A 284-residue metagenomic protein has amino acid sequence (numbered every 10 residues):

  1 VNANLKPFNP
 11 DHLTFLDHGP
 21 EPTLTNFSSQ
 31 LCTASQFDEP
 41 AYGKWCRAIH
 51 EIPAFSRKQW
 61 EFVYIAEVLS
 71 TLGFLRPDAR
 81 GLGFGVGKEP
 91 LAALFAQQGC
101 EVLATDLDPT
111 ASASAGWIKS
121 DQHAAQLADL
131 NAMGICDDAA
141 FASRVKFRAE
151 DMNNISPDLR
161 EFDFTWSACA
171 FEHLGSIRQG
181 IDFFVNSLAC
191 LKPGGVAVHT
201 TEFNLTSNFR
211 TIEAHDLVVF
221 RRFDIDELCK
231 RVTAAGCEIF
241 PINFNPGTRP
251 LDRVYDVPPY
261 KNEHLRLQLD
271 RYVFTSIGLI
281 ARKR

Functional and structural regions predicted by a protein language model:
H18-R76: Class I SAM-dependent methyltransferase Rossmann-like catalytic core, especially the SAM/SAH-binding loop
L82, E89-N154: Class I SAM-dependent methyltransferase SAM/SAH-binding core
D108-P109, E202-S207: Short "lid" loop at the C-terminus of a central beta-strand within the Rossmann-like core of SAM-dependent
F147, P241-R284: A C-terminal cap/extension of S-adenosyl-L-methionine-dependent methyltransferases that defines the acceptor-substrate
N153-T165: A short acidic, Gly/Pro-enriched loop at the edge of an enzyme's catalytic core that lines a small-molecule cofactor
D163-R178: A short SAM/SAH-binding and catalytic strip from SAM-dependent methyltransferases
R178-V196: A short glycine-rich, Lys/Arg-flanked "PGG" loop and its adjoining helix->strand segment in the class I
N208-N243: Conserved Class I S-adenosyl-L-methionine
